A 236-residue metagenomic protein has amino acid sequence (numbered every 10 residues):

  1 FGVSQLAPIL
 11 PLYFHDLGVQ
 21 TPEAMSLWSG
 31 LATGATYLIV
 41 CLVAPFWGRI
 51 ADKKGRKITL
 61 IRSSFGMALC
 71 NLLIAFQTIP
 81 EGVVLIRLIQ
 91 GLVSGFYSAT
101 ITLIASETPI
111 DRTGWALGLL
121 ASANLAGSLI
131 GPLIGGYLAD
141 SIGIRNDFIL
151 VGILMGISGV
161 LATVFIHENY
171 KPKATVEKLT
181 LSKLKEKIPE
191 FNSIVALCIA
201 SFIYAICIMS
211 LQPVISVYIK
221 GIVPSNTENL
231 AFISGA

Functional and structural regions predicted by a protein language model:
F1-D16, F191-S210: Pair of pore-lining "gating" transmembrane helices in MFS-fold secondary transporters
Q20-A35, P224-A236: Loop-to-transmembrane helix entry
Y37-P45, G95, S128-L129: Residue-level signature of mid-helix packing/kink "hotspots" within the transmembrane helices of 12-pass Major
C41-T78: Conserved MFS/SLC helix-loop-helix module at the cytosolic interface between two early adjacent transmembrane helices
C70, E81-G95, F202: Hydrophobic core of transmembrane alpha-helices in multi-pass small-molecule transporters, especially MFS/SLC-type
I86-N124: Cytoplasmic helix-loop-helix junction between adjacent transmembrane helices in 12-TM secondary transporters
D147-V164: Symmetry-related core transmembrane helices of the 12-TM Major Facilitator Superfamily/SLC fold
E168-L197: Juxtamembrane intracellular "pre-TM" segments in multi-pass secondary transporters
